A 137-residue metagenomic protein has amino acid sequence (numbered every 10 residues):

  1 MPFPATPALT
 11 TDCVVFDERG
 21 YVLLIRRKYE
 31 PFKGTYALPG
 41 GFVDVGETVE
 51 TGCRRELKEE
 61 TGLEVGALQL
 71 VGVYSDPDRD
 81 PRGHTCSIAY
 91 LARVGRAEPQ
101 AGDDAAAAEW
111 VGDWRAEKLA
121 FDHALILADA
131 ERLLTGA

Functional and structural regions predicted by a protein language model:
M1-A37, V65: N-terminal strand-loop-strand
L9, G62-E98: Active-site segment of metal-dependent pyrophosphate-handling enzymes, primarily the Nudix hydrolase catalytic core
F16-Y21, E30-F32, D44, D76-P77 (+1 more regions): Short, charged/polar surface micro-motifs in flexible loops or helix N-caps
Y21-E59: Conserved Nudix-box catalytic region and its N-terminal flanking loop in Nudix hydrolases and closely related
A37, P81-H84, G102-D104: Short glycine/proline-enriched turns and hinge-like loops at secondary-structure junctions
A89-L91, P99-L134: NUDIX/MutT-family hydrolases
